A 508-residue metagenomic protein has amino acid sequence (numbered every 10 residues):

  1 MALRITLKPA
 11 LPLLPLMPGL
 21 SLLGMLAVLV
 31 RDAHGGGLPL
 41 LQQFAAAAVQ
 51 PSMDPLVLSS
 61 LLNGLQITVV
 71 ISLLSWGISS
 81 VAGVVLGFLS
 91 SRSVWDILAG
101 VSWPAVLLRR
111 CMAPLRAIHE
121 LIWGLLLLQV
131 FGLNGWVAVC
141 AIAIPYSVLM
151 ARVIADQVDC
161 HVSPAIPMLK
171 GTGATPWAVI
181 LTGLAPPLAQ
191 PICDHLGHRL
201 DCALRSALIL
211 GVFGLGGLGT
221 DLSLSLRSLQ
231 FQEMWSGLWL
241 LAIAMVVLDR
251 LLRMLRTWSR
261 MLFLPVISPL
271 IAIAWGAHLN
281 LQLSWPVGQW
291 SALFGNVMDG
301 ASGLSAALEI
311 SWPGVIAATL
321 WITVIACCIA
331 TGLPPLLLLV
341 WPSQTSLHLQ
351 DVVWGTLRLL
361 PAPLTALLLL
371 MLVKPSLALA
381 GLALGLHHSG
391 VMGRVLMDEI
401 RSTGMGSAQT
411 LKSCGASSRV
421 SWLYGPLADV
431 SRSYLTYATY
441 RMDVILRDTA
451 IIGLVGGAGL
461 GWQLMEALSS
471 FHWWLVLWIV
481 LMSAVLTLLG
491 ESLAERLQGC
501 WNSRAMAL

Functional and structural regions predicted by a protein language model:
M1-G77, V81-V85, L89-S93, G100-L107 (+4 more regions): N-terminal, non-cleaved signal-anchor transmembrane helix
H34, A46, S93-V106, R116-W123 (+5 more regions): Transmembrane alpha-helices and adjacent helix-loop boundaries
P39-A46, G214-L226, A292-G295, G456-L468: Short hydrophobic, aromatic-rich alpha-helical segments embedded in or entering the lipid bilayer of multi-pass
Q43-Q50, N63, V106-R116, D156-S163 (+10 more regions): Short amphipathic alpha-helical coupling elements at transmembrane boundaries
S72, W76-V84, F88, R92 (+18 more regions): Hydrophobic positions within alpha-helical transmembrane segments of bacterial inner-membrane proteins
L108-Y146, W354-G385: Generic hydrophobic transmembrane alpha-helix motif, especially the helices
L133-R199, S206, P375-P426, R432-R441 (+1 more regions): Membrane-cytosol interface at the C-terminal ends of specific transmembrane alpha-helices in multi-pass membrane
L218-M254, L460-R496: Hydrophobic alpha-helical transmembrane segments of polytopic membrane proteins
